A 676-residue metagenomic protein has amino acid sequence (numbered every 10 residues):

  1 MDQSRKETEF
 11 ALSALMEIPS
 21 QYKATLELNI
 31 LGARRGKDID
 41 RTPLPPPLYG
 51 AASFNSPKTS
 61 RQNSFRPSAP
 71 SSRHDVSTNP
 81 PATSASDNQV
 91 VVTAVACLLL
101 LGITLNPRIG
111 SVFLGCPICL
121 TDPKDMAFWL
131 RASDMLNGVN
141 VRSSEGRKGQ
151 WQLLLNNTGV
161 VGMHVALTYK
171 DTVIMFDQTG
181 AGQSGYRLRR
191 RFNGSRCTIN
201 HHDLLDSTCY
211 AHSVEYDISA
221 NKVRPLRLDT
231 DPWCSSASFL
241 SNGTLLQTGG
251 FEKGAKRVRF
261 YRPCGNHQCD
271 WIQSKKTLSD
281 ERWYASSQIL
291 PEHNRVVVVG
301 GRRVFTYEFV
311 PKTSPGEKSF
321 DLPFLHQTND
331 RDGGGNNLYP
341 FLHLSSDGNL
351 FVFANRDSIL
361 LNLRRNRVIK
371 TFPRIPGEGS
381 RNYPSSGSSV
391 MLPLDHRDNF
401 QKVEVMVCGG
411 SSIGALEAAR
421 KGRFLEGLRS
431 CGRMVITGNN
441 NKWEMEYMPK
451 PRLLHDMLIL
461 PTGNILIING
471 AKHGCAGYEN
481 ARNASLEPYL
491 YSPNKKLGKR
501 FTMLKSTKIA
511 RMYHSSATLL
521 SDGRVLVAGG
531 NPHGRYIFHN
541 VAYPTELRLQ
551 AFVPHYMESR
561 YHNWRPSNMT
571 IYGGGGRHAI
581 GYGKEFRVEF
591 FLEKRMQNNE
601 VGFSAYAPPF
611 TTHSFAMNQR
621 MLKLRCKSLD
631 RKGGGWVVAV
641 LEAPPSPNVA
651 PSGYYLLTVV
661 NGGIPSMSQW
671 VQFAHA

Functional and structural regions predicted by a protein language model:
A132-V139, S144, T168-L226, G249-G265: Beta-propeller domains
L155-N157, S559-V601, W670-A676: Beta-strand/beta-sandwich contexts
T168-K170, F239-N242, I289-H293, L344-D347 (+3 more regions): Residue-level detector of Asp-centered blade-edge/turn motifs that repeat once per structural unit in beta-propeller
M175-L188, A211-D217, F586-I664, W670: Immunoglobulin-like IPT/TIG beta-sandwich domains and homologous Ig-like subdomains
Y210-I218, K256-N266, F305-P315, S358-L360 (+4 more regions): Beta-propeller blade signature
R257-N337: Asp-box/WD-like beta-propeller blade repeats and closely related beta-sheet repeat scaffolds
R331-C475: Beta-propeller domains
E378-S380, M445-H455, L497-L519: Conserved blade-ending motifs and adjacent loop-strand segments that build the rim/top face of beta-propeller domains
